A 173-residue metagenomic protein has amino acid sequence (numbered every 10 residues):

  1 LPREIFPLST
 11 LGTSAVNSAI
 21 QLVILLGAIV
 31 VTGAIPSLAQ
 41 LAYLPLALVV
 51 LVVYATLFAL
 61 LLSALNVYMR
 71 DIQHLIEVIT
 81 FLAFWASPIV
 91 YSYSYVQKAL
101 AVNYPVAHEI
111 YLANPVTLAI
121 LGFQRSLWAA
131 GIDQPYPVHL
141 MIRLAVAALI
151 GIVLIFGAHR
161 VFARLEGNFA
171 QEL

Functional and structural regions predicted by a protein language model:
R3, L8-I79, A83, L140-R160: Alpha-helical transmembrane segments and their short interhelical loops
I35, S92-K98, N168, E172: Juxtamembrane helix-loop transition sites at the ends of transmembrane segments in multi-pass membrane proteins
S63, T117, A163: Short alpha-helical basic/polar micro-motif
D71, A163-L173: Short cytosolic juxtamembrane segments of multi-pass membrane proteins
L82, I89, G122, S126-A130 (+3 more regions): Hydrophobic alpha-helical segments
S87-M141: Short hydrophobic, aromatic-rich alpha-helical segments embedded in or entering the lipid bilayer of multi-pass
